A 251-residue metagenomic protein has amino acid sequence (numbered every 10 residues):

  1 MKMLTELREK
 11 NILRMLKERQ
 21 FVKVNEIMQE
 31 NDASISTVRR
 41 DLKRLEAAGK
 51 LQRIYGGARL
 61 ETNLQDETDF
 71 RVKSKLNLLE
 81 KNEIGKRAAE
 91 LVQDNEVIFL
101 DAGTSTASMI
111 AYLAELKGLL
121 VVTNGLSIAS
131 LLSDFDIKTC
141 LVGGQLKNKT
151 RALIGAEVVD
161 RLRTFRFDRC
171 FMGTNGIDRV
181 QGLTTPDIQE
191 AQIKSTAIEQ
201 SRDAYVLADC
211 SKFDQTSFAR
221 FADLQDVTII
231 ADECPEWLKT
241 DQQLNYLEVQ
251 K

Functional and structural regions predicted by a protein language model:
K2-N25, Q29-N31, S36-A102, I110-L116 (+1 more regions): HTH-adjacent hinge/linker in prokaryotic transcriptional regulators
M3, L7, K75-L79, E83 (+10 more regions): Residues at secondary-structure transition points
L4, R14, V24-E26, D32 (+1 more regions): Conserved phosphate- and dinucleotide-binding cores of soluble alpha/beta proteins, encompassing both enzyme active
L64, T104, G125, Q145 (+1 more regions): Short, flexible active-site-adjacent loop segments at beta-strand->alpha-helix junctions, enriched in small/polar
N95, L116-G118, S201, D226: A general structural motif
L100, V122-T123, A231: Short beta-strand scaffold positions
T106-A107, L126-A129, E236: Alpha-helix N-cap/helix-start and coil->helix boundary motif
